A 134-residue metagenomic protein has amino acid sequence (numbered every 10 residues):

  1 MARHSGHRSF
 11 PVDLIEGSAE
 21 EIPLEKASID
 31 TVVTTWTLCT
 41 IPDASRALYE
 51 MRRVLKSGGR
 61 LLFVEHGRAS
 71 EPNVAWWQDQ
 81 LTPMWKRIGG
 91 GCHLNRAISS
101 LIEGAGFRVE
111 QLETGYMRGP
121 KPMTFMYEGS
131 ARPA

Functional and structural regions predicted by a protein language model:
M1-E21: Class I SAM-dependent methyltransferase SAM/SAH-binding core
E20-V32: A short acidic, Gly/Pro-enriched loop at the edge of an enzyme's catalytic core that lines a small-molecule cofactor
D30-D43: A short SAM/SAH-binding and catalytic strip from SAM-dependent methyltransferases
S45-S57: A short glycine-rich, Lys/Arg-flanked "PGG" loop and its adjoining helix->strand segment in the class I
G58-H66: Conserved beta-strand signature within the Rossmann-like core of class I S-adenosyl-L-methionine
E65-E71, Y116-M117: Short "lid" loop at the C-terminus of a central beta-strand within the Rossmann-like core of SAM-dependent
G90-G106: Short alpha-helix
F107-A134: Core SAM-dependent methyltransferase catalytic element
